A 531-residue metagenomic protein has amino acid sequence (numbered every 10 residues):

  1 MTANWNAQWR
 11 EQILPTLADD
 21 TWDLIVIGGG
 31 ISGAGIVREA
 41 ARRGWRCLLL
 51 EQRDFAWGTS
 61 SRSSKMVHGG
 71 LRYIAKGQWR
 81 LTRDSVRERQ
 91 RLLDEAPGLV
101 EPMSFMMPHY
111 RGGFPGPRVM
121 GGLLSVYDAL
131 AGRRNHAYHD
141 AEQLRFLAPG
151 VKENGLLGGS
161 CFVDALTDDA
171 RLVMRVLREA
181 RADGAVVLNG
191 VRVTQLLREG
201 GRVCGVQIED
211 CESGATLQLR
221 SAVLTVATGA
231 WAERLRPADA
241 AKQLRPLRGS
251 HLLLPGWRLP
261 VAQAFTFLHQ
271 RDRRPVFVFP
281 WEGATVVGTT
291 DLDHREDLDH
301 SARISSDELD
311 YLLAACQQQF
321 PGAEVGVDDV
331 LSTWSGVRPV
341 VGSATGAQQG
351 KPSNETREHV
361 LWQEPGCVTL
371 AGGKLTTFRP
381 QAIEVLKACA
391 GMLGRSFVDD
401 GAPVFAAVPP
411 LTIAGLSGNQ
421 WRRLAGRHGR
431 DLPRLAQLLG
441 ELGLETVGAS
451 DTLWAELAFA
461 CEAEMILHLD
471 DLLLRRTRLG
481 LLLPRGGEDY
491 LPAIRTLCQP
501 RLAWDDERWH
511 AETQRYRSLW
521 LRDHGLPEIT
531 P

Functional and structural regions predicted by a protein language model:
M1-L24, E39-R42: Extreme N-terminal leader/targeting segments of oxidoreductases
T2, H109-D183, L188, L196-R202 (+3 more regions): Flavin (FAD/FMN) cofactor-binding and adjacent substrate-gating region of FAD-dependent oxidoreductase domains
D20-W22, S213-V223: Core beta-strand elements of the Rossmann-like FAD/NAD(P) dinucleotide-binding domain in flavoenzyme oxidoreductases
G28-G30, Q52: Glycine-rich Rossmann-fold phosphate-binding loop(s) that bind the pyrophosphate of adenine dinucleotide cofactors
A41-R62: Glycine-rich FAD pyrophosphate-binding loop
K65-L147, V276: Dinucleotide-binding Rossmann-like beta1-alpha1 core, especially the glycine-rich loop that anchors the ADP
R171, E179, A241-V286, L292-Q499: C-terminal catalytic lobe of FAD-dependent flavoproteins
V226-D239: Flavin (primarily FAD) binding-site architecture
